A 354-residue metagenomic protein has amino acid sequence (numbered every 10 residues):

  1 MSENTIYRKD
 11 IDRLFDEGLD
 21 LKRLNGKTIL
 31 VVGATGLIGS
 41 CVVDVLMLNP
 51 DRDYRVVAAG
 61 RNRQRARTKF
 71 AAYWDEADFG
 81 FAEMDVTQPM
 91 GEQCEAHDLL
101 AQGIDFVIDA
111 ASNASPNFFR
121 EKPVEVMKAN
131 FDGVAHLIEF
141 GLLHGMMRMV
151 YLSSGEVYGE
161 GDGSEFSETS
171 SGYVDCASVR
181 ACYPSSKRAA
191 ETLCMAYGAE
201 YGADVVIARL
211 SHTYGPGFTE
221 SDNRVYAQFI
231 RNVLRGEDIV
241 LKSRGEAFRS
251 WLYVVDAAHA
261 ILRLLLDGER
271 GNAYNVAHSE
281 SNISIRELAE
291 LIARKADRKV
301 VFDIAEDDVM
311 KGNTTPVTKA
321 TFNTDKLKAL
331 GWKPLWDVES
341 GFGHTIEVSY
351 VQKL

Functional and structural regions predicted by a protein language model:
M1-K22, D53-Y54, V338-L354: Amphipathic terminal alpha-helices
T28-L48: N-terminal Rossmann NAD(P)H-binding glycine-rich loop of SDR-like oxidoreductase domains
V86-A129: NAD(P)H-binding glycine-rich loop region in Rossmannoid oxidoreductase-like domains and their noncatalytic homologs
D109, K128, A135-R180: Conserved Rossmann-fold NAD(P)-dependent oxidoreductase catalytic core, especially the SDR/UDP-sugar
S154, E191-P216, A227: Conserved beta-loop-beta element that borders a ligand/cofactor-binding pocket
R188, T213-Q228, E237, K242 (+3 more regions): Glycine/proline-rich active-site loop of Rossmann-fold NAD(P)-dependent oxidoreductases
V254, E287, M310-K333: Conserved C-terminal active-site "lid" loop/helix of NAD(P)H-dependent oxidoreductases that clamps the redox cofactor
D267-K311: Mid/C-terminal beta-alpha module of Rossmann-like enzyme folds, strongest in SDR-family dehydrogenases/epimerases
